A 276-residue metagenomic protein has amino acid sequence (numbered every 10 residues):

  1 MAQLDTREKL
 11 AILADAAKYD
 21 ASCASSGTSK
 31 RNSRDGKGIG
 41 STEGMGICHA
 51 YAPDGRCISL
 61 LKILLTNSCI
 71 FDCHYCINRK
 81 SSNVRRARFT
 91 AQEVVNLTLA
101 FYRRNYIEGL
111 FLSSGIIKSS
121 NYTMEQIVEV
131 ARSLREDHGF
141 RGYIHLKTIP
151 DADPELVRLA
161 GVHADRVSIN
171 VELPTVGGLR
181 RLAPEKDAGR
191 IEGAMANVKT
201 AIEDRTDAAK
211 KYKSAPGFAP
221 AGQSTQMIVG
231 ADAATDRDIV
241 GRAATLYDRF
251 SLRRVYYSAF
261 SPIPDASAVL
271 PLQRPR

Functional and structural regions predicted by a protein language model:
M1-S68: Flexible, acidic/Gly-rich N-terminal and inter-domain linker regions that tether and position cofactor-handling modules
L60, C73, L112, I169 (+1 more regions): Conserved, mostly hydrophobic/aromatic
I63-Q92: Canonical Radical SAM [4Fe-4S] cluster-binding loop centered on the CxxxCxxC motif and its immediate flanking residues
F71-Y75, Y106-I107, E172: Residues forming anionic-ligand binding surfaces in small-molecule and nucleic-acid pockets of primarily soluble enzymes
C76, G109-L112, V167-I169, V255: Hydrophobic residues within beta-strands of alpha/beta enzymes
N78-V84, L110-S120, I144, L179: Short acidic, glycine/Ser/Thr-rich loop/turn "cap" segments at secondary-structure junctions
V95, L99-A100, K118-P275: Conserved AdoMet/S-adenosylmethionine-binding subsite of the radical SAM
L97-S113: Short Fe-S-cluster ligation motifs
